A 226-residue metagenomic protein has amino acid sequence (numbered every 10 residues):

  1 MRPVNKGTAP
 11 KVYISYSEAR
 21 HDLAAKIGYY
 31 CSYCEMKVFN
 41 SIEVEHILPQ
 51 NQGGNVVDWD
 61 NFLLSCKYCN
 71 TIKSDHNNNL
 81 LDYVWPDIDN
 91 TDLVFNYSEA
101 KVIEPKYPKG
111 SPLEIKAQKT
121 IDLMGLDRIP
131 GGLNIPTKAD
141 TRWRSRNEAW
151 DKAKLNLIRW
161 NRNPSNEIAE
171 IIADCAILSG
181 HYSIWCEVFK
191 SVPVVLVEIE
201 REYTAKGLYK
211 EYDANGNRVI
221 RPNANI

Functional and structural regions predicted by a protein language model:
M1-Y30, N51-D60, A153-K154, I158 (+1 more regions): Short, charged surface segments at domain edges that flank catalytic/cofactor-binding sites
Y13, Y33-S65, K73-F95: Histidine-centered nuclease catalytic patch
Y16-S17, Y29, Y107, S111-L113 (+1 more regions): General structural signal for secondary-structure boundaries
Y30-Y33, W185: Aromatic side chains
Y68: Phosphate-binding glycine-rich loops of NTP-binding sites
N77-P164: Conserved, surface-exposed functional patches that form binding/active-site neighborhoods
M124-I226: C-terminal, charged low-complexity interaction regions
